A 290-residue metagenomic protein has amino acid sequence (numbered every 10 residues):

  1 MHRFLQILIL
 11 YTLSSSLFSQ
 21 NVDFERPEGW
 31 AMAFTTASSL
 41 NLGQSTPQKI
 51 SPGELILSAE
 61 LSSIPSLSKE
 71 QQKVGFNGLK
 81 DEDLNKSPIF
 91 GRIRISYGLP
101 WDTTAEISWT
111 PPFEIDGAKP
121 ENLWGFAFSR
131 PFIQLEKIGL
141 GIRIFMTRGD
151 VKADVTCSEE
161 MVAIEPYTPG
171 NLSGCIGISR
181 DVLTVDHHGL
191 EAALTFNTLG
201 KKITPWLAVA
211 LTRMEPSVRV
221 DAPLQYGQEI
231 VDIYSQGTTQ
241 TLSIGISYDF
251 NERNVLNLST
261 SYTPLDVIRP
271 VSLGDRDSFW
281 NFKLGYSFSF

Functional and structural regions predicted by a protein language model:
L13-L17: N-terminal signal peptide c-region/cleavage motif recognized by signal peptidases
Q20-F34, S63-V74, C157-N254, Y262-I268 (+1 more regions): Outer-membrane beta-barrel transmembrane domain signature
Q20-L135, T147-G149: Transmembrane beta-barrel domains of Gram-negative outer membranes and organellar outer membranes
S58-S62, E106-T110, L140-T147, W206-A210 (+2 more regions): Transmembrane beta-strands of outer-membrane beta-barrel proteins
L84-F90, G117-L123, D181-H187, I233-T239 (+1 more regions): Transmembrane beta-barrel outer-membrane domains
I93-I95, F126-F128, L190-L194, L242-I244 (+2 more regions): Membrane-embedded beta-strands of outer-membrane beta-barrel proteins, especially the hydrophobic/small aromatic
D102-I107, L135-L140, K202-P205, E252-L258: Repeated loop/turn-to-beta-strand initiation elements of outer-membrane beta-barrel proteins
D277-F290: Outer-membrane beta-barrel "beta-signal"
